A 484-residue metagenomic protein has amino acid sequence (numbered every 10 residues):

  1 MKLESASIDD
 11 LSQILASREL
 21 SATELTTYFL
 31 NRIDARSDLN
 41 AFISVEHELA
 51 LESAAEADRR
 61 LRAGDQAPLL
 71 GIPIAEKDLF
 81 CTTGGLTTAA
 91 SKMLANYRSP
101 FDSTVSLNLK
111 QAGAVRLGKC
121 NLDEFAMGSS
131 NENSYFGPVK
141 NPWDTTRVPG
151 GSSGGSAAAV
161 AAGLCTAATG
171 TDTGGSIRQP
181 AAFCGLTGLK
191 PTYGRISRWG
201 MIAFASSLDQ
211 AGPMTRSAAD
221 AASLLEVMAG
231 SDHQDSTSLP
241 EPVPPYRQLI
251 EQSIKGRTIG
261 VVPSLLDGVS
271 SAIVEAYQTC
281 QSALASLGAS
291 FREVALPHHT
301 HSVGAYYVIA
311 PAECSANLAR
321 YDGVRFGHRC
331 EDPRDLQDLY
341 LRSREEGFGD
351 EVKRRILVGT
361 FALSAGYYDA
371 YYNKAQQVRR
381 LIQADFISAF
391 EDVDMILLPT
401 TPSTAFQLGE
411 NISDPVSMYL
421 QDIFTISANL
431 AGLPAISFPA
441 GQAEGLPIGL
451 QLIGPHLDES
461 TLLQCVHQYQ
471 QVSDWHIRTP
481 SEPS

Functional and structural regions predicted by a protein language model:
M1-V45, L49-L51, S286-G288, F361 (+1 more regions): An N-terminal boundary/leader segment
R18, G71, Q111, C165 (+6 more regions): Glycine-rich, small-residue loops and helix-cap segments that act as flexible hinges at active-site edges
R18, K77, S217: Short, conserved phosphate/pyrophosphate- and ester-handling motifs at nucleotide-, phospho-/glycolipid
L25-F29, A305-Y306, V352-T360: Short alpha-helical scaffolding segments that buttress acidic/His motifs in well-ordered protein cores
F29, A50, D102, A221 (+5 more regions): Residue-level signal for inorganic ion chemistry
A35, A162, T166-A167, T171-D267 (+3 more regions): Structural helix-boundary/capping segments
E48-A55, G113-A114: Long amphipathic alpha-helix in the N-terminal Rossmann-like dinucleotide-binding domain of NAD(P)-dependent
L70-A211, V262-S264, A312, L398-V416: Short glycine/serine-rich loop/turn segments
